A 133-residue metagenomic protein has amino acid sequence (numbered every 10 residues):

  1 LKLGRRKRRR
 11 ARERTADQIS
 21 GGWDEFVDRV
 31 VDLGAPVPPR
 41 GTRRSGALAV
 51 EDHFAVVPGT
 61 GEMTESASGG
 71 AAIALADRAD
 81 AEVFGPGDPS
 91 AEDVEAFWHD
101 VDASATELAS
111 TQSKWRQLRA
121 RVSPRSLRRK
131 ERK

Functional and structural regions predicted by a protein language model:
L1-R6: Alpha-helical transmembrane segments
R9-E13: Terminal, regulation- and interaction-focused segments at domain boundaries
R14-K133: Membrane-proximal, non-transmembrane interaction modules that couple membrane proteins to downstream assemblies
